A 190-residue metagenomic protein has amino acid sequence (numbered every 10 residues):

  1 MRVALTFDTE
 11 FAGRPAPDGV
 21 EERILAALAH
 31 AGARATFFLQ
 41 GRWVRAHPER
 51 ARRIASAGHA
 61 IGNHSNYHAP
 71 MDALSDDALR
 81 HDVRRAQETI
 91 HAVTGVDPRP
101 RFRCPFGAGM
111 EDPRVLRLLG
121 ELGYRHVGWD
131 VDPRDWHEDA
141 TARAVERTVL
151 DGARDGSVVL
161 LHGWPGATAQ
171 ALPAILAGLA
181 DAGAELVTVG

Functional and structural regions predicted by a protein language model:
M1-A78, D82-R99, E185: Active-site beta->alpha N-cap acidic-glycine motif
R45-E49, N66-E185, G190: Catalytic domains of cell-wall/extracellular-matrix polysaccharide-remodeling enzymes, centered on de-N-acetylation
